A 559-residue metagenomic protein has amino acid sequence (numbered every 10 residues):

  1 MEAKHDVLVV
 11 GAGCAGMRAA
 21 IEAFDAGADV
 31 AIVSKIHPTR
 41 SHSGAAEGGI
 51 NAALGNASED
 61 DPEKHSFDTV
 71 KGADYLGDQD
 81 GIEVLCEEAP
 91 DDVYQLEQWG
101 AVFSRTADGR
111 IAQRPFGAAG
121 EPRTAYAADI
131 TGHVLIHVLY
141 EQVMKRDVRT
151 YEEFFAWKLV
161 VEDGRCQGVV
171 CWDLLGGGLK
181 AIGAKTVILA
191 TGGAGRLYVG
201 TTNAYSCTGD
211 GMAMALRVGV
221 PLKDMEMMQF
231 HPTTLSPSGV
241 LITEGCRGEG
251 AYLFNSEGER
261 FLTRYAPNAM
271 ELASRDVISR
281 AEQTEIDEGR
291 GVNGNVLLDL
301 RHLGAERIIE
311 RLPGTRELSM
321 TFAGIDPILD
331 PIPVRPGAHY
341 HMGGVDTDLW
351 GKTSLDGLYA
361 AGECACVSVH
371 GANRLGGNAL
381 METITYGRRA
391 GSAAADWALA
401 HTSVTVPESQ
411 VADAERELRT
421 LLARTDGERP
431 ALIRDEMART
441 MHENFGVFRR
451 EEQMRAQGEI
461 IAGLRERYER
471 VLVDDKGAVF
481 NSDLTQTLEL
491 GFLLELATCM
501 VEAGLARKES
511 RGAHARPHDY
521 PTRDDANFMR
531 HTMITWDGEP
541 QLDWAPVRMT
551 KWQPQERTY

Functional and structural regions predicted by a protein language model:
E2-H5, G176-T186, S354-G357: Core beta-strand elements of the Rossmann-like FAD/NAD(P) dinucleotide-binding domain in flavoenzyme oxidoreductases
A3-H5, C14, E22, A26-A28 (+12 more regions): Glycine- and aromatic-enriched mobile tails/lids
D29-S34, D224: Short beta-strand "acidic-cap" motif of Rossmann-like dinucleotide-binding folds
A52-L85: Glycine-rich active-site loop/strand segments that organize a redox cofactor
G77-P90, T124-E141, Y151, T201-G209 (+3 more regions): Short beta-strand to alpha-helix junction loop
Q95-G178, G183, A190, H231-S238 (+1 more regions): Conserved redox-cofactor binding core of oxidoreductases
T186-V240, L272, R290, G376-R389 (+1 more regions): Glycine-rich loop(s) and the adjacent beta-strand/alpha-helix scaffold that form part
M214, V220-D330, A393-L399, R434 (+1 more regions): An anion/pyrophosphate-binding glycine-rich loop and adjacent beta-alpha core in soluble alpha-beta enzymes
